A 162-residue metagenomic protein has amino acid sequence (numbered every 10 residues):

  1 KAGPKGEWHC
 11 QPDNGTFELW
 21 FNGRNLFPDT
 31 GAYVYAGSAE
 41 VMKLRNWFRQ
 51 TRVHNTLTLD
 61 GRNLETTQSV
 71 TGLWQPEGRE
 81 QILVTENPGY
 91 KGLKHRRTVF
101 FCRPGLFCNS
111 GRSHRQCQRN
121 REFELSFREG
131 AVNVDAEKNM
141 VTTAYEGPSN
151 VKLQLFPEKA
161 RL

Functional and structural regions predicted by a protein language model:
K1-F27, P76-E77: Carbohydrate-active enzyme catalytic cores, enriched for enzymes that act on polyanionic acidic polysaccharides
K1-P4, F21, D29-T30, G61 (+2 more regions): Pocket-edge structural micro-motifs
G6, V34, R45: Histidine-centered metal-chelating micro-motifs
F27-T30, V34-A39: Cytochrome P450 core scaffold surrounding the K-helix E-X-X-R motif and the conserved "meander" helix-loop region
S38-L162: CBM-like, beta-strand-rich accessory domains located in the C-terminal region of large, secreted polysaccharide-active
